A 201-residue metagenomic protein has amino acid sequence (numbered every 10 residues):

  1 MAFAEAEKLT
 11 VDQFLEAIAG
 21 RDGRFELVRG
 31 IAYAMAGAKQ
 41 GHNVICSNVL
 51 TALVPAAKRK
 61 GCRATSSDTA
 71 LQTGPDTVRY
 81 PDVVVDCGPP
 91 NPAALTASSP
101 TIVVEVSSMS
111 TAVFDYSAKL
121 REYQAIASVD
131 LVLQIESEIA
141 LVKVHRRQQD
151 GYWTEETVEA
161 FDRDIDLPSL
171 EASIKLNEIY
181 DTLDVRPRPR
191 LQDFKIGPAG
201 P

Functional and structural regions predicted by a protein language model:
M1-P201: Gly/Pro/Ser/Thr-rich low-complexity, intrinsically disordered segments predominantly at protein N-termini
